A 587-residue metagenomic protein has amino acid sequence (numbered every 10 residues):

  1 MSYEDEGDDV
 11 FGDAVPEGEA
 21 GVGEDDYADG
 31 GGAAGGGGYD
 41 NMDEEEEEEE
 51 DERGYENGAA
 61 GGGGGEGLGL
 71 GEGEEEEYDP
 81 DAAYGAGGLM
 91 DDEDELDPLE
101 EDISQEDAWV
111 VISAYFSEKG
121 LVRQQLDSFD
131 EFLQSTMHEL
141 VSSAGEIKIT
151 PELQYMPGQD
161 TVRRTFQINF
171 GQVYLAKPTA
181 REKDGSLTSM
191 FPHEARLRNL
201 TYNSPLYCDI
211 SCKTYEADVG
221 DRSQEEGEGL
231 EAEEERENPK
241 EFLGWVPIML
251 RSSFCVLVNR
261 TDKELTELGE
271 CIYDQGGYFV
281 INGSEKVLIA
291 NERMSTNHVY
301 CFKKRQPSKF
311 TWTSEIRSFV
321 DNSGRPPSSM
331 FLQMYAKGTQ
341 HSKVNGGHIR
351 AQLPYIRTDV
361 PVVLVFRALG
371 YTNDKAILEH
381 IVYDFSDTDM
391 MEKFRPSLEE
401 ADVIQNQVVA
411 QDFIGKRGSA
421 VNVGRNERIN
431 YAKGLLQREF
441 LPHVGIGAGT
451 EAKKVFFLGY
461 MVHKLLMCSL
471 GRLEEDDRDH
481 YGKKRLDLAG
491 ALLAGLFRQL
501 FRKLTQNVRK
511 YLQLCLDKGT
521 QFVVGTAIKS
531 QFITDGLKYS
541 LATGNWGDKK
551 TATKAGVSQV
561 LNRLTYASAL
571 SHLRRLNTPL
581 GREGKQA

Functional and structural regions predicted by a protein language model:
S2-A587: Conserved N-terminal architectural modules of multi-subunit, DNA-dependent RNA polymerase core subunits
